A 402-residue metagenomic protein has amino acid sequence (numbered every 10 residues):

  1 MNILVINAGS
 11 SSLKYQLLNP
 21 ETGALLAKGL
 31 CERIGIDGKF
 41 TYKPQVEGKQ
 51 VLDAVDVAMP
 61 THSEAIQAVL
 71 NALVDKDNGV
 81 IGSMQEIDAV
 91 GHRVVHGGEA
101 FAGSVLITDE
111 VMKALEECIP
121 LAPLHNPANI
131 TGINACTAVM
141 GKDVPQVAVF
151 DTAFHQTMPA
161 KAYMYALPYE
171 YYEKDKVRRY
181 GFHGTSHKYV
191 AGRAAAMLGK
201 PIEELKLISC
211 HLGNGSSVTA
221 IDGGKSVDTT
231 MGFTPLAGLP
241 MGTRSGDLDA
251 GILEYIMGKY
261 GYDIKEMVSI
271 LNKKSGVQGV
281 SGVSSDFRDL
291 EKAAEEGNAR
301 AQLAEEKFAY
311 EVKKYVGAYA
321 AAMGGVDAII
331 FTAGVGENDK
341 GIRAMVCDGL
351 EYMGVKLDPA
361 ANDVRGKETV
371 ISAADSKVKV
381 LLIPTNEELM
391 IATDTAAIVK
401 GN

Functional and structural regions predicted by a protein language model:
A8-G9, H92-V95, L212, V326 (+1 more regions): Glycine-rich beta-strand-to-loop/alpha-helix junction loops that act as flexible
S12-M59, G232: Short glycine-rich, Thr/Ser-proximal phosphate-binding strand/loop in the N-terminal lobe of ATP-dependent enzymes
A72-D88, A196-P201, V316-D327: Phosphate/pyrophosphate-binding loops at sites that engage ATP/ADP/AMP, CoA/4′-phosphopantetheine, polyphosphate
L73-H125, P145-V147, A153-A162: Short beta-strand-loop/turn "lid" adjacent to the catalytic site in phosphate-handling enzymes
F154-M257: Glycine-rich phosphate-binding loop of actin/hexokinase-like ATP-binding domains
D222, V227-D263, S269, A333-V364: Catalytic phosphate/nucleotide-handling subdomain of diverse soluble enzymes
S269, G276-V280, F287-A322: Adenine-nucleotide phosphate-binding core of ATP-dependent small-molecule kinases
Q302, E306-A322, V326-D327, G336-N402: Internal helix-turn-beta structural module
